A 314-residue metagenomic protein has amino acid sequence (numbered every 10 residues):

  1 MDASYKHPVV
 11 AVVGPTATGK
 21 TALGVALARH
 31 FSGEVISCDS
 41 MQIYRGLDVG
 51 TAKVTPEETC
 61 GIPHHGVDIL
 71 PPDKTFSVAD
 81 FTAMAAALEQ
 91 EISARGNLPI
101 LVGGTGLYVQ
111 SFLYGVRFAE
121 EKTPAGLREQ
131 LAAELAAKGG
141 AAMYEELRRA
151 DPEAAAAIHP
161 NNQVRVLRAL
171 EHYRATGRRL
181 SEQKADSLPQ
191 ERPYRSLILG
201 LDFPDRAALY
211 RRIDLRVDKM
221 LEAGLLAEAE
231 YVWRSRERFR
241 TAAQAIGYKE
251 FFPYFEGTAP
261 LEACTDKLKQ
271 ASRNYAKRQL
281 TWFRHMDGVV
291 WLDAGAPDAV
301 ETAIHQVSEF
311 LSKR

Functional and structural regions predicted by a protein language model:
M1-R314: Phosphate/pyrophosphate-binding catalytic cores of soluble transferases and nucleic-acid-acting enzymes
